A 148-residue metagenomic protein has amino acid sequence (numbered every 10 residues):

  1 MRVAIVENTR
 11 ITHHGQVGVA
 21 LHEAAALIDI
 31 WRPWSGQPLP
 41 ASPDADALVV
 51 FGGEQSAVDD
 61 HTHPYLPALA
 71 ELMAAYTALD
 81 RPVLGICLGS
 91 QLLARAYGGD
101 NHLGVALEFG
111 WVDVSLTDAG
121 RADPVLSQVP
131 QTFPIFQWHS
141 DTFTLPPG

Functional and structural regions predicted by a protein language model:
M1-L79: N-terminal beta1-alpha1 cap of cysteine-dependent amidohydrolase-like domains
R2-I5, L27-I30, L72, T77-A78 (+2 more regions): Amide-donor transfer/coupling interface in amidating biosynthetic enzymes
N8, E108, H139: Histidine-centered active-site/metal-ligand motif
T12, V19, G110, T132-Q137: Helical cap/lid subdomains and adjacent loops of hydrolase enzymes that gate the active-site channel and determine
P38-P43, L92-A94, T144-P147: Short loop/helix-cap segments at secondary-structure boundaries that form the rim of catalytic
P43, L107, Q131: Structured loop/turn residues at beta-strand edges in well-structured enzyme cores
V50-D123: Cysteine-nucleophile active-site neighborhood
